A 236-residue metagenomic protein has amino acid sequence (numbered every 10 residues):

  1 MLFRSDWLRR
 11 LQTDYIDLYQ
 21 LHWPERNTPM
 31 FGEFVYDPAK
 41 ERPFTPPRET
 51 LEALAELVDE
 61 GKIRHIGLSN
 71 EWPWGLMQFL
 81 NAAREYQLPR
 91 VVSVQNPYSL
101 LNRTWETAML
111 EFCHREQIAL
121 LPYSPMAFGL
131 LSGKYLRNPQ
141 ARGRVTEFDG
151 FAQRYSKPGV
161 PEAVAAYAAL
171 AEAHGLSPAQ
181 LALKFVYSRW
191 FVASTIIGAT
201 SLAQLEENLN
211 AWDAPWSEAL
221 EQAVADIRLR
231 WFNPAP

Functional and structural regions predicted by a protein language model:
M1-L2: Short, small-residue-biased leader/transition segments that mark boundaries at the very start of proteins
S5-D14: Phosphate/pyrophosphate-binding loops at sites that engage ATP/ADP/AMP, CoA/4′-phosphopantetheine, polyphosphate
I16-L18: Metal-dependent phosphodiesterase/phospholipase catalytic core, i.e., the His/Asp/Glu-rich active-site region
L21: Surface-exposed loop and adjacent secondary-structure segments within mature catalytic domains
P24-I227, W231-A235: Beta/alpha (TIM)-barrel catalytic core signal, keyed to glycine-rich beta->alpha loops juxtaposed to Asp/Glu that bind
